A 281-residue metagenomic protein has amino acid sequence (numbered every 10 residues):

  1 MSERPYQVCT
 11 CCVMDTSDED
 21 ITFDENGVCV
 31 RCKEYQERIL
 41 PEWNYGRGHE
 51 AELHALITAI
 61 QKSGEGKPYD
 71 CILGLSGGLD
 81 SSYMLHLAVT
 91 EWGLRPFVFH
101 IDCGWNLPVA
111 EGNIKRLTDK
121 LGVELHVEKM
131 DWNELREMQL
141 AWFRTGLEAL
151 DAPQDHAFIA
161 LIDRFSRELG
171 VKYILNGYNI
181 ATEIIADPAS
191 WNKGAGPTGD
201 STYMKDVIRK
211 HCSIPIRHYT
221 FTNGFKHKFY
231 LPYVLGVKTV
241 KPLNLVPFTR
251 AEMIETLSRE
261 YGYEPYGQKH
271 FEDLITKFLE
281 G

Functional and structural regions predicted by a protein language model:
M1-C71, L87-G281: Nucleotide-activated chemistry modules centered on ATP-dependent adenylation/adenylyltransferase
C71-D80: Short, glycine-rich nucleotide/cofactor-binding loops
Y83-M84: Hydrophobic positions on the alpha1 helix immediately C-terminal to the Walker A/P-loop
